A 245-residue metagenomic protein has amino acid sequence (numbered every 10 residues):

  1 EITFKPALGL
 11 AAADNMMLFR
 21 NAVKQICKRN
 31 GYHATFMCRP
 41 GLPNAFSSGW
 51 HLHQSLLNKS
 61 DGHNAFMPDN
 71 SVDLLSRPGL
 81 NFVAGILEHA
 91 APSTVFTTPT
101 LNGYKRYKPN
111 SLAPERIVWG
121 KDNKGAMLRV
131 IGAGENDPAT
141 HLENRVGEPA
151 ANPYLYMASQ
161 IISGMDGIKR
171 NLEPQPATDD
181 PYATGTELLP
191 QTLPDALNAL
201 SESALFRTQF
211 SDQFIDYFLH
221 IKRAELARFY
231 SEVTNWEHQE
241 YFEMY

Functional and structural regions predicted by a protein language model:
T3-K5, L10-T186: Active-site capping/gating regions of soluble enzymes
P181-Y245: Acidic, glycine-enriched catalytic cores built around paired aspartates
